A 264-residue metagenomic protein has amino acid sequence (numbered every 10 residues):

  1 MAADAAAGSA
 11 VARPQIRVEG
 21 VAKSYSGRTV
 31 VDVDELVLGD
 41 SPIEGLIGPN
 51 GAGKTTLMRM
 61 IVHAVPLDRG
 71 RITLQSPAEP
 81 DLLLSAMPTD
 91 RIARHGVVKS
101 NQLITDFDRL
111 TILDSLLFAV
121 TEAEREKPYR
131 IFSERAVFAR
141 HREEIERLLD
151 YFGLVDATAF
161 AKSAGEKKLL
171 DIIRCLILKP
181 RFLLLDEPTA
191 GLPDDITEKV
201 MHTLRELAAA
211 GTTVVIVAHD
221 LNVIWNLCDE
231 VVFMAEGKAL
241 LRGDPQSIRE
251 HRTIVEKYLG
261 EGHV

Functional and structural regions predicted by a protein language model:
I16, V30-V33: Conserved structural motif at the start of ABC-family nucleotide-binding domains
I47-P49: The feature captures the beta-strand-to-loop junction immediately N-terminal to the Walker
V62: Helix-to-loop junction immediately C-terminal to a conserved catalytic motif
R71-A93, F132-E134: ABC ATPase NBD Q-loop/coupling interface
L183-D186: Catalytic Walker B motif of ABC-type/P-loop ATPase nucleotide-binding domains
A218-H219: H-loop/switch region of ABC-family ATPase nucleotide-binding domains
I224-N226: A short, surface-exposed alpha-helical micro-motif characterized by mixed small hydrophobic and charged/polar residues
